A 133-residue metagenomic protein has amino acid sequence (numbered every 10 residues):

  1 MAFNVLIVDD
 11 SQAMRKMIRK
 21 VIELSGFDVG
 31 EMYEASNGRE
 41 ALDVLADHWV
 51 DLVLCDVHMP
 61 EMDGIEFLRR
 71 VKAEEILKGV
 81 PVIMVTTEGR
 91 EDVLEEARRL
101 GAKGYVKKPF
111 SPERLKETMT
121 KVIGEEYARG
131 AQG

Functional and structural regions predicted by a protein language model:
Q12-Y33: Two-component/phosphorelay signaling modules centered on CheY-like receiver
E34-D43, G64: Helix N-cap/capping motif at the beta->alpha junctions
D43, I65-K78: Short amphipathic alpha-helix used as the core "switch/output" element in two-component signaling
H48-L54: Active-site beta3 strand of CheY-like receiver
M59: Receiver (REC) domain active-site loop signature in two-component systems and cognate sites in sensor histidine kinases
E66, G89-G104, E117: Alpha4 helix (beta4-alpha4-beta5 surface) of REC/receiver domains from two-component response regulators
F110-M119: C-terminal output helix
